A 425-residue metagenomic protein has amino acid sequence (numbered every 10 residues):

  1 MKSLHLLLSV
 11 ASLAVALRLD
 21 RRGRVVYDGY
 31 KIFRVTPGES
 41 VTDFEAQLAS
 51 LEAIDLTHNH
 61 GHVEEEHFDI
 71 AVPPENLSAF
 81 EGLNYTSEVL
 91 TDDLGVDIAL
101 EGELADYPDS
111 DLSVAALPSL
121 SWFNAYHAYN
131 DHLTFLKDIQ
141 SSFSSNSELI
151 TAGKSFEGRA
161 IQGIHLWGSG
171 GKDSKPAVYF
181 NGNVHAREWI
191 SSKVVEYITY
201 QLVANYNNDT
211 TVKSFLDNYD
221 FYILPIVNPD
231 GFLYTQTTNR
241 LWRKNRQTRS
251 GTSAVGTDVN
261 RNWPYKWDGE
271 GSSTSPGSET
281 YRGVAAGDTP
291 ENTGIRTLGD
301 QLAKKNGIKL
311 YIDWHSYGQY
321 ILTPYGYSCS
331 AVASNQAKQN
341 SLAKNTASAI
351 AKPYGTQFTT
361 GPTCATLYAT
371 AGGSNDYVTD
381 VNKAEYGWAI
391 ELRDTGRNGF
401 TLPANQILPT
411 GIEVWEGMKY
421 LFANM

Functional and structural regions predicted by a protein language model:
K2-H5, L13-M425: M14 metallocarboxypeptidase catalytic domain recognition
